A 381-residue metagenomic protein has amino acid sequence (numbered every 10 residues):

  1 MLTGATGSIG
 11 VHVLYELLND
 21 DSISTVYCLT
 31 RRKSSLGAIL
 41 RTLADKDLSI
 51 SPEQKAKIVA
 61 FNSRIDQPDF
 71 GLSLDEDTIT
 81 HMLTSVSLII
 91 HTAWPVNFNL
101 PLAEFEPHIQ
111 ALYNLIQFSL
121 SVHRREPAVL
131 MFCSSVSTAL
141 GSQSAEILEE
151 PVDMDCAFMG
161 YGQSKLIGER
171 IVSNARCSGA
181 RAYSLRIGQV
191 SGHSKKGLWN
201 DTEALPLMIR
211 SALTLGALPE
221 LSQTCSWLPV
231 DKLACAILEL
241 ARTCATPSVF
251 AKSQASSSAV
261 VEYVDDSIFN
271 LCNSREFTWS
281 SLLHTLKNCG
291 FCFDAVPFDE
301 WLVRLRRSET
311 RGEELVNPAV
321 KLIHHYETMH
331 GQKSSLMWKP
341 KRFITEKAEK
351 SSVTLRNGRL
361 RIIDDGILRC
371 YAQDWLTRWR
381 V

Functional and structural regions predicted by a protein language model:
M1-L88, T92-P95: N-terminal Rossmann/SDR dinucleotide-binding element
I23-Y27, R342-V381: Amphipathic terminal alpha-helices
Q54-K55, A60-N62, T80-L83, T92-P95 (+4 more regions): Catalytic cores of eukaryotic secretory-pathway lumenal/extracellular enzymes that build and remodel glycoconjugates
L88-T92, F98-A103, Q110-G160, Y183 (+1 more regions): Conserved Rossmann-fold NAD(P)-dependent oxidoreductase catalytic core, especially the SDR/UDP-sugar
S144-E146, S173-A245, L286: NAD(P)-dependent short-chain dehydrogenase/reductase
Y161-K165: Active-site YXXXK catalytic motif of short-chain dehydrogenase/reductase
L240-G331, W379: Mid/C-terminal beta-alpha module of Rossmann-like enzyme folds, strongest in SDR-family dehydrogenases/epimerases
